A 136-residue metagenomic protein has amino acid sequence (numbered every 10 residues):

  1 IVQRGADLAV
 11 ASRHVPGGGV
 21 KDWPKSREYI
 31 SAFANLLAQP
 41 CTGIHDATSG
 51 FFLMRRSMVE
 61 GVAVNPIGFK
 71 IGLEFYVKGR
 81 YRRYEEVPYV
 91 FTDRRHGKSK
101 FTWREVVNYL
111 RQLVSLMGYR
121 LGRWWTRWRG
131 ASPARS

Functional and structural regions predicted by a protein language model:
I1-F69, R94-R104: Acceptor/aglycone-binding surface of glycosyltransferases and processive sugar-polymer synthases
V2, A38-G43, V64-S136: Hydrophobic helical membrane-anchoring modules
